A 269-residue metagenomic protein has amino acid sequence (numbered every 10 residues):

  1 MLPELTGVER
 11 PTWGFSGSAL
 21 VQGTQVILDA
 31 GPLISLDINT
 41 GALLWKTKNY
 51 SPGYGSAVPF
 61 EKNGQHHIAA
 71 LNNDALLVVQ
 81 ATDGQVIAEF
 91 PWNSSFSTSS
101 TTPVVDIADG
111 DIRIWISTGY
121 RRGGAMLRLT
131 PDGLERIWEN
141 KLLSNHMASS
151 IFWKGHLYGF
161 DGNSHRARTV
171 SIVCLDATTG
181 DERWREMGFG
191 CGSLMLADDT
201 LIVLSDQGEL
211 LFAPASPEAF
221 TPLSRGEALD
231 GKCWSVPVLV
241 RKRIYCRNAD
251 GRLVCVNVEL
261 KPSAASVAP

Functional and structural regions predicted by a protein language model:
M1-Q22, K46-H66, E89-I107, S117-R121 (+4 more regions): Extracytoplasmic beta-rich repeat domains
G31, N73, G119, G162-S164 (+3 more regions): Short loop/turn segments immediately following the C-termini of beta-strands
D37-G41, Q80-G84, R128-G133, D176-T179 (+2 more regions): Short loop/turn segments that connect beta-strands within beta-propeller blades
V78, R121-L127, A167-V173, E209-A213 (+1 more regions): Structural motif
R185-P222: C-terminal hydrophobic structural anchor segments that stabilize assembly/packing rather than catalytic chemistry
G208, K232-P269: Blade-level signature of beta-propeller repeat domains, shared across WD40, Kelch, NHL, RCC1 and BNR/Asp-box propellers
